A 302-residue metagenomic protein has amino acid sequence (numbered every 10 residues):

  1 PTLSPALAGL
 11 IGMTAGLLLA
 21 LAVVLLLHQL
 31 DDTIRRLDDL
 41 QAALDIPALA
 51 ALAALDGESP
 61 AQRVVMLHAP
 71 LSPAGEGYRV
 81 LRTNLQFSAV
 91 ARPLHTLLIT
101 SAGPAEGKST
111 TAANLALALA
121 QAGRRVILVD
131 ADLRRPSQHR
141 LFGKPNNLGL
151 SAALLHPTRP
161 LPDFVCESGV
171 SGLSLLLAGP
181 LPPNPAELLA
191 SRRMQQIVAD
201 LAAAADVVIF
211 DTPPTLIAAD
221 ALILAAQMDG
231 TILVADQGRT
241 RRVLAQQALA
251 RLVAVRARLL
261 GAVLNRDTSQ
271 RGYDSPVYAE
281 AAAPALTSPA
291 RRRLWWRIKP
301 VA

Functional and structural regions predicted by a protein language model:
P1-G9: Membrane-interface helix-start motif
G9-R125, A131-S151, P183-A186, R192 (+2 more regions): Short boundary/hinge segments that flank catalytic cores
A43-A48, A226-L233: Gly/Ser-rich helix-loop-strand patches that form or flank binding pockets for ribonucleotide-derived cofactors
L85-S88, A178-A218, A225: Phosphate-binding/switch loop-helix module in NTP-utilizing enzymes
T96-L98, R125-I127, L173-L175, V207-I209: Residue-level preference for the first positions of well-ordered beta-strands
A152-L181: Nucleotide-state-sensitive switch-loop elements of NTP-binding domains
T212-I217, M228-Q246: Conserved Switch II/interswitch segment of TRAFAC-class P-loop GTPases
